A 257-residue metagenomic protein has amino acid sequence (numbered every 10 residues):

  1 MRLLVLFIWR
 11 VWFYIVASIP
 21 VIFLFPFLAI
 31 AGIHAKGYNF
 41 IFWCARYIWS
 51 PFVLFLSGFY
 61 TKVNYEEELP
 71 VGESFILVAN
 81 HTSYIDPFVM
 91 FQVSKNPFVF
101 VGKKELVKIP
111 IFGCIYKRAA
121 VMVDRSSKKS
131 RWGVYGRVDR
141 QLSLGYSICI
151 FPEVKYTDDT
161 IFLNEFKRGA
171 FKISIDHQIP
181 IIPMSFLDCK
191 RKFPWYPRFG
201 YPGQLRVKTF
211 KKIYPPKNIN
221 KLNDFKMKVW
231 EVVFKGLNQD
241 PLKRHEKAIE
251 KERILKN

Functional and structural regions predicted by a protein language model:
L4, G133-N257: Non-catalytic C-terminal accessory region of glycerolipid acyltransferases and related lyso-lipid remodeling enzymes
L4, I8-H34, I48: A hydrophobic membrane-anchoring feature enriched in long, contiguous, low-charge segments that mark signal-anchor
V21-C44, L54-S57, V71-K128: Catalytic core of membrane glycerolipid acyltransferases/transacylases, capturing the structured, soluble-facing
V53-L54, Y116, Q141, S174: A generic structural signal for well-ordered alpha-helical segments
L56-N64, K129-W132, C189-K192: Short gly/ser/thr-rich secondary-structure transition/capping motifs
V63, L77, F100, V207-T209: Generic preference for hydrophobic
V63, V121-D124, P215: Short acidic-hydrophobic, aromatic-tinged amphipathic segments that line or gate anion-handling sites
E67-V71, R198-G200: A short beta-turn/loop motif at secondary-structure boundaries
